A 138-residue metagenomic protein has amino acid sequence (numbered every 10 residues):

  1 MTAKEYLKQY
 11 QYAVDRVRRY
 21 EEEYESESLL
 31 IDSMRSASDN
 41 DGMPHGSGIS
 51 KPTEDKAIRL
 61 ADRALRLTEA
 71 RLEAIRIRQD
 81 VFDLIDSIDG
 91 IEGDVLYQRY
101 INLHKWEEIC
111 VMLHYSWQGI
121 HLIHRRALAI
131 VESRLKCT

Functional and structural regions predicted by a protein language model:
M1-L84, E108, K136-T138: N-terminal interaction/assembly modules
I77-D80, L84, I88-E92, I123: N-terminal positioning helix adjacent to the helix-turn-helix/winged-helix DNA-binding module
I88-H104: Short amphipathic alpha helix immediately N-terminal
N102-G119: Helix-turn-helix DNA-binding module
I120-R134: DNA major-groove recognition helices of helix-turn-helix
